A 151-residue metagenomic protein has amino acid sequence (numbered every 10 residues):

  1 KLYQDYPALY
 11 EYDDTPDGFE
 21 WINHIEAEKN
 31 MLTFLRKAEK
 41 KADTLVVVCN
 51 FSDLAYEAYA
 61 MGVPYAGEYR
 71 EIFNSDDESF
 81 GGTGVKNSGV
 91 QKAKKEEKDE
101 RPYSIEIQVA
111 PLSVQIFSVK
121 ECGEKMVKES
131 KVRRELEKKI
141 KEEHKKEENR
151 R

Functional and structural regions predicted by a protein language model:
K1-R151: Carbohydrate-interacting/catalytic domains
